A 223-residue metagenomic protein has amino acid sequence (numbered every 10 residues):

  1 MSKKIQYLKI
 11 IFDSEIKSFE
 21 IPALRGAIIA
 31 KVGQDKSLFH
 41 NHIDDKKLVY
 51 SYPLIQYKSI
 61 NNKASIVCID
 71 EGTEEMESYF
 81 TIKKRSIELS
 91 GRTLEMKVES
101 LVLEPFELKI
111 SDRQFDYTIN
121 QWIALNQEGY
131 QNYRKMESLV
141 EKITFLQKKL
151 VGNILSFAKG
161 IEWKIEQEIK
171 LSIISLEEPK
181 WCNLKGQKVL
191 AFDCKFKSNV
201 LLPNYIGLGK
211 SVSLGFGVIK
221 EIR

Functional and structural regions predicted by a protein language model:
M1-R223: RNA-interacting cores
